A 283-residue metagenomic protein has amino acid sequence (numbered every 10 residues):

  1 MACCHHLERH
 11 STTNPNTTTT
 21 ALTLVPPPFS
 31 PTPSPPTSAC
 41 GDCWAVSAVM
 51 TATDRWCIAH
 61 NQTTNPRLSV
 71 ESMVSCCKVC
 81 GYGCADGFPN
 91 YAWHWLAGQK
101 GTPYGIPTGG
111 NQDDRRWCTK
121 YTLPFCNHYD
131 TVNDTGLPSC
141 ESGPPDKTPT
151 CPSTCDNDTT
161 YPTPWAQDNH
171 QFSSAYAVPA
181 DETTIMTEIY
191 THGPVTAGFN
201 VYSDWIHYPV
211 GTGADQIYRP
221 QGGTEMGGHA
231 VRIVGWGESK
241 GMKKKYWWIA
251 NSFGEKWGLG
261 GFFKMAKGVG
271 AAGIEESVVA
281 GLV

Functional and structural regions predicted by a protein language model:
M1-V283: Catalytic-core signature of thiol
